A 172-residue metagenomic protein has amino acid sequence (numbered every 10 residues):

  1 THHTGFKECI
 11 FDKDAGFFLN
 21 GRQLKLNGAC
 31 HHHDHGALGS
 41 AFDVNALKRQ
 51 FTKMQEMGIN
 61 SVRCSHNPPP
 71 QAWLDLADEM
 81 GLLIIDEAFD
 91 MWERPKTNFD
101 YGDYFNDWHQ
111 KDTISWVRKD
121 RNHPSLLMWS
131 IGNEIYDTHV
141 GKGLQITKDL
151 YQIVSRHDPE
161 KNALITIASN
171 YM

Functional and structural regions predicted by a protein language model:
T1-E56, D75, T166: N-terminal carbohydrate-binding accessory modules
F51-M54, S61-M172: Substrate-binding/catalytic cleft of secreted carbohydrate-active enzymes, primarily glycoside hydrolases
